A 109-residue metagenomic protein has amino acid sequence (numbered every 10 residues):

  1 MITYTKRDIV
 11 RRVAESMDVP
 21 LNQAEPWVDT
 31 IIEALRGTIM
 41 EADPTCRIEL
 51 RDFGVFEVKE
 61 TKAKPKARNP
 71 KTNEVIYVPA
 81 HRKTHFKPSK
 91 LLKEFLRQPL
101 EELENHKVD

Functional and structural regions predicted by a protein language model:
M1-D109: Strongly charged
